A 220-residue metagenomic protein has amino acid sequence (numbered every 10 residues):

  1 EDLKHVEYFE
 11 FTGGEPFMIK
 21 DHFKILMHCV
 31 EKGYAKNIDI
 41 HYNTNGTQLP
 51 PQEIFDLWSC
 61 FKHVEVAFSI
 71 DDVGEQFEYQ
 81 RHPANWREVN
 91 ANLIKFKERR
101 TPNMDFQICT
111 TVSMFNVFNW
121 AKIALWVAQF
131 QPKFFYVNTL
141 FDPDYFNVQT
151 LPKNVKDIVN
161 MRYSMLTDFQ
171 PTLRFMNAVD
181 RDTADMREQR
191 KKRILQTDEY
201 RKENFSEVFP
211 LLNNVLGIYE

Functional and structural regions predicted by a protein language model:
E1: Alpha-helix-centered segments that form part of catalytic cores
K4-K20, K32-P51, S59-A91, M104-M114 (+1 more regions): Core AdoMet radical
K20, K24-M27, R87, L125: Surface-exposed alpha-helical interface segments used for non-catalytic interactions
F23-M27, P50-W58, N119-A121: Distinct, well-ordered alpha-helical segments
H28-Y34, R99: Short, acidic, metal-binding catalytic loop of nucleotide-sugar glycosyltransferases
F61-A67, N85-Y219: Conserved C-terminal portion of the radical SAM core fold that forms the substrate/S-adenosylmethionine-binding
